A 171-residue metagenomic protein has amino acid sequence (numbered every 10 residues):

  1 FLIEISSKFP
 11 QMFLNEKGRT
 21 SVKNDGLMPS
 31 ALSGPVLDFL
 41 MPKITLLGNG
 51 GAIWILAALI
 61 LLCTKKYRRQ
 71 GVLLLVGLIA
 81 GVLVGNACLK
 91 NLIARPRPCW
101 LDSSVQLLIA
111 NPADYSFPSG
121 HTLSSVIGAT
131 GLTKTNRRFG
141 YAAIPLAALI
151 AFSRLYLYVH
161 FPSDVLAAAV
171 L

Functional and structural regions predicted by a protein language model:
F1-W54, N86-D114: N-terminal transmembrane-helix/juxtamembrane module of multi-pass inner/ER membrane proteins
V36-L37, K66-G71, T135-A142: Membrane-helix interface segments
W54-K65, S125, T130-T133: Hydrophobic, aromatic-rich transmembrane alpha-helices and their immediate juxtamembrane boundary segments
A57-V84: Interfacial segments of alpha-helical transmembrane regions
K66, A94-C99, V159-S163: Transmembrane helix-loop junctions in multipass membrane proteins, especially transporters and channels
L78-A87, A147-I150, R154: Alpha-helical transmembrane segments of multi-pass membrane proteins
V105-L171: Membrane-embedded catalytic cores of phosphoryl/pyrophosphoryl-handling enzymes
